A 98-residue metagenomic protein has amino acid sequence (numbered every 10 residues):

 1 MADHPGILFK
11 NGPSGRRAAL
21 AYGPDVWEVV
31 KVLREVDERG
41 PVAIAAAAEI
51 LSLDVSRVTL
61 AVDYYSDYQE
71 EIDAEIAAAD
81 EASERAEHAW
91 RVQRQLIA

Functional and structural regions predicted by a protein language model:
I7-E28: Short, Lys/Arg-enriched anionic-surface-contact patches
G23-G40: Short, amphipathic alpha-helical "recognition" segments used to contact nucleic acids or chromatin
A46-E49: Short alpha-helical "recognition helix" segments of helix-turn-helix
V55-D67: Major-groove recognition helix of helix-turn-helix-like DNA-binding domains
E71-A86: Short Lys/Arg-enriched helix C-cap and helix-to-coil transition segments that create basic nucleic-acid-contact patches
H88-A98: Short, functional C-terminal segments
